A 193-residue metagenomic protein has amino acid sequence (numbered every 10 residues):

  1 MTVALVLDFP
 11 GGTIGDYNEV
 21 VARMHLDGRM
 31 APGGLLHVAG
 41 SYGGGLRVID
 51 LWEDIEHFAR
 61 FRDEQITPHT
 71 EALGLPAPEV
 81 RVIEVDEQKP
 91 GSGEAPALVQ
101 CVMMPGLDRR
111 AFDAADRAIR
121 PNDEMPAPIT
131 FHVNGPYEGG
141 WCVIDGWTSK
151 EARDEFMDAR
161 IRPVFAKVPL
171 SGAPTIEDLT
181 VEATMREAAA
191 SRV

Functional and structural regions predicted by a protein language model:
M1-V193: Short S/T/G/P-rich N-terminal loop/turn motif that feeds into the first structured element of a domain
